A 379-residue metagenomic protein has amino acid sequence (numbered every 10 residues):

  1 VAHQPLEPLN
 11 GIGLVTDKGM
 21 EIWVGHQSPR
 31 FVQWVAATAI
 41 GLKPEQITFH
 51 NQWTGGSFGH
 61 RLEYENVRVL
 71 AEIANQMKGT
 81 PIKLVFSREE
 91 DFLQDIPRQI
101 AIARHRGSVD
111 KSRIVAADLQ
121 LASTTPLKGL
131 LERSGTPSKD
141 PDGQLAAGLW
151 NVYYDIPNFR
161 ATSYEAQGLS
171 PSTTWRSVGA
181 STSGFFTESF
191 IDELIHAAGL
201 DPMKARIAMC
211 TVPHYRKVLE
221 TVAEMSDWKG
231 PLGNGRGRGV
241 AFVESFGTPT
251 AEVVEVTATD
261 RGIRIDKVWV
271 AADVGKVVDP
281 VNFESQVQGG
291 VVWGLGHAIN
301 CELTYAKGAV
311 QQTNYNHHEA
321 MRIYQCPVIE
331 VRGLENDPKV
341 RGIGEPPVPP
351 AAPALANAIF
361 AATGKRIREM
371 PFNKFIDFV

Functional and structural regions predicted by a protein language model:
V1-V379: Cofactor-binding beta-sheet edge motifs in enzyme active sites
